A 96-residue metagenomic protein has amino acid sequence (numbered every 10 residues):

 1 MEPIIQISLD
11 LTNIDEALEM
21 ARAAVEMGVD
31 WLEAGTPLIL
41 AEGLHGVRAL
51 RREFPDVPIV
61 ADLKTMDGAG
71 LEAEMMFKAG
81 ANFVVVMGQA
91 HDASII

Functional and structural regions predicted by a protein language model:
M1-A61, T65-G68: Conserved N-terminal beta1-alpha1 strand-loop-helix module at the mouth
G46-I96: Glycine/small-residue-rich loop that forms an oxyanion/phosphate-binding "nest" at active or ligand-binding sites
